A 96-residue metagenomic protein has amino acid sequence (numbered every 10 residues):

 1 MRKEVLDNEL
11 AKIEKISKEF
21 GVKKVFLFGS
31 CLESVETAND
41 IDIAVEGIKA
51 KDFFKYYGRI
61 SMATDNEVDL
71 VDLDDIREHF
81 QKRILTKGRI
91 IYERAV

Functional and structural regions predicted by a protein language model:
M1-F26, L32-A38, I48-V96: Catalytic core of pol beta-like nucleotidyltransferases
D40-D42: Acidic Asp/Glu-based divalent-cation binding sites
A44-E46: Short hydrophobic/aromatic beta-strand micro-patches that form the beta-sheet surface supporting nucleotide- or nucleic
